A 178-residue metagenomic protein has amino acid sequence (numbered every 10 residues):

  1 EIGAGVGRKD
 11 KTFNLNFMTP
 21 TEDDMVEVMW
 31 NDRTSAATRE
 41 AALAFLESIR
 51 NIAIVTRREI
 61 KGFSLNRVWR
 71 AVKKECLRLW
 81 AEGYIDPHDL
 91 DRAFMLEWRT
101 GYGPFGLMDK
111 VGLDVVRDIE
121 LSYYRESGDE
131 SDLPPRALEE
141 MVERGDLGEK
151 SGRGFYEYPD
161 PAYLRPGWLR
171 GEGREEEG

Functional and structural regions predicted by a protein language model:
G5-G7, K11-N14, P20, R33-A41 (+3 more regions): NAD(P)-dependent Rossmann-like dehydrogenase/reductase catalytic/cofactor-binding core
E22-D24: Gly-rich Lys/Arg/Thr-decorated short loops/hinges at beta-loop-alpha junctions or inter-strand turns that position
E27-W30: Short, surface-exposed amphipathic charged segments that create phosphate/polyanion-binding patches used for binding
R33, W69-E75: Structural/interface elements that position substrates and couple domains in central-metabolism enzymes
L77-L79: C-terminal alpha-helical interaction appendages
